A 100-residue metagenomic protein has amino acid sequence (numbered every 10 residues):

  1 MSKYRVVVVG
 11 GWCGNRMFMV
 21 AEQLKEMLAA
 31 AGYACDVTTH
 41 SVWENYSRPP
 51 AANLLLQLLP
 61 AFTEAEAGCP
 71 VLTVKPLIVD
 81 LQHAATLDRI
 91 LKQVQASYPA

Functional and structural regions predicted by a protein language model:
S2-R5, F18, K25, E64 (+2 more regions): Cytosolic covalent-transfer regions centered on His/Cys nucleophiles that carry phosphoryl or persulfide groups
K3-D36: Short, charged N-terminal beta->alpha structural module
M17, R48, E64, Q82-H83: Alpha-helix N-cap/helix-start motif
V20, P70-A100: Ser/Thr/Gly-rich flexible loops in soluble cytosolic domains mediating phosphotransfer, phosphorylation
A29-P49: A short, well-structured beta->alpha microelement
T39, Q57, L72-T73: Structural signal for conserved beta-strand scaffold positions within catalytic alpha/beta enzyme cores
V42-W43, L56-T63: Short, polar loop motifs at secondary-structure junctions
A52-N53: Conserved acidic residues
